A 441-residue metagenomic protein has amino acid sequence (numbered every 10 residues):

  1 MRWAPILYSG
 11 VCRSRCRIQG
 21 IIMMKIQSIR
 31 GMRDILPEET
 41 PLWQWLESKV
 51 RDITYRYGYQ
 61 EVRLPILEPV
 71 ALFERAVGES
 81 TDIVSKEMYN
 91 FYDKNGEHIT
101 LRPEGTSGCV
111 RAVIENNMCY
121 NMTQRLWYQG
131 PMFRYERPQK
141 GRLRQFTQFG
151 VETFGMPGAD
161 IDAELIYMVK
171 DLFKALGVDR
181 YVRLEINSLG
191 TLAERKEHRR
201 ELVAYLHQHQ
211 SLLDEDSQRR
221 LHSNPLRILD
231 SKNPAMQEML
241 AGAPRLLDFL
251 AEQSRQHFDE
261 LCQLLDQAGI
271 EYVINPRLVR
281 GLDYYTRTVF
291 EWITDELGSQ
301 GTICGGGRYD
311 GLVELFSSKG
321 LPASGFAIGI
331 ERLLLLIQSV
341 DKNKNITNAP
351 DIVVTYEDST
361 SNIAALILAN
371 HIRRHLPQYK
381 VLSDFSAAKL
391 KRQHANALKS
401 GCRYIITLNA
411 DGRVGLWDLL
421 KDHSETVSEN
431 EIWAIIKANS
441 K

Functional and structural regions predicted by a protein language model:
C12, G20-K441: TRNA-recognition modules of translation machinery and tRNA-sensing kinases, especially anticodon-binding
